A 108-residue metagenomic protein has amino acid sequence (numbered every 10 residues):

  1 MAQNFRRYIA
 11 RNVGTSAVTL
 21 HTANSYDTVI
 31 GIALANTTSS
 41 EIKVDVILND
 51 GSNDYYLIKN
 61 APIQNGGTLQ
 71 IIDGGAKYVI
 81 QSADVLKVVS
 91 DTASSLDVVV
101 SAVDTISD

Functional and structural regions predicted by a protein language model:
M1-D27, G31, V89-D108: C-terminal interaction-tip segments
V18, I42, Y56-K59, L96: Short beta-strand segments
Y26-D27, E41, Q81-A83: Extracellular Ig-like/FN3 beta-sandwich strand-entry sites
A35, I47-G51, V89: A generic structural motif
T37-S39, T92: Short, acidic/polar linear motifs in exposed loop/turn regions
E41-I47, D97-S101: Short, hydrophobic/aromatic beta-strand segments
D50-V85: Intrinsically disordered, low-complexity Pro/Gly/Ser/Thr-rich segments with frequent PxxP/GP/PP motifs and embedded
